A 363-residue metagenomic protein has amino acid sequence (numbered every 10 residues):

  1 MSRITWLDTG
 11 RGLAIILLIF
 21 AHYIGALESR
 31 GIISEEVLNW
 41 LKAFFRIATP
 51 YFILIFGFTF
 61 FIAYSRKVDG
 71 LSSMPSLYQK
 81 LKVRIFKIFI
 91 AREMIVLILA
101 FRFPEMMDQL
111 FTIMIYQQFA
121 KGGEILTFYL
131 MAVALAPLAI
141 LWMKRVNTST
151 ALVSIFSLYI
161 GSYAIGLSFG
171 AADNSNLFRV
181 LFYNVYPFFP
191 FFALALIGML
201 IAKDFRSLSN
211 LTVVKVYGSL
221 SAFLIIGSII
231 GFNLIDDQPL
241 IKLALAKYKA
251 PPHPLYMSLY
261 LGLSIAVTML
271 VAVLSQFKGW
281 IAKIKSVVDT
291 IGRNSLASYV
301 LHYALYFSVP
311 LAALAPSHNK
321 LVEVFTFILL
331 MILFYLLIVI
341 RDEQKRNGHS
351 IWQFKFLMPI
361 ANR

Functional and structural regions predicted by a protein language model:
M1-R363: Alpha-helical transmembrane segments and their immediate juxtamembrane cytosolic regions
